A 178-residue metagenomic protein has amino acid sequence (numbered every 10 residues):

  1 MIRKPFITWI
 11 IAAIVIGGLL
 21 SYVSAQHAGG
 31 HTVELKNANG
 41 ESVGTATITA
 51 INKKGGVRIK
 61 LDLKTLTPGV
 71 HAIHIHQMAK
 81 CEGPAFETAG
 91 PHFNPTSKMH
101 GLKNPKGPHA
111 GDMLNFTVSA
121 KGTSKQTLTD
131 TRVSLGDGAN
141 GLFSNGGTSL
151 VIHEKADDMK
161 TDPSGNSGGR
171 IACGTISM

Functional and structural regions predicted by a protein language model:
I2-P5, A13-M178: N-terminal leader/targeting pre-sequences
